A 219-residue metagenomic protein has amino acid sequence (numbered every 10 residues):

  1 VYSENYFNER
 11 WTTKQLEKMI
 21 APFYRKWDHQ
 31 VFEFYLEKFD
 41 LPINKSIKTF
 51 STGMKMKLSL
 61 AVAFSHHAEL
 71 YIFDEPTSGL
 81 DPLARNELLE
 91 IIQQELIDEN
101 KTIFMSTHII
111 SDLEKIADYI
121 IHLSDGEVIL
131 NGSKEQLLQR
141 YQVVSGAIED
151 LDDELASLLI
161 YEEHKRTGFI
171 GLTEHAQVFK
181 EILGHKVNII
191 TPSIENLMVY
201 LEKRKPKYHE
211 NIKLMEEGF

Functional and structural regions predicted by a protein language model:
Y2-L58: ABC-family P-loop ATPase nucleotide-binding domains
H67: Conserved catalytic motifs of ABC-family nucleotide-binding domains
Y71-E75: Catalytic Walker B motif of ABC-type/P-loop ATPase nucleotide-binding domains
T77-S78, I110: Short loop immediately C-terminal to the Walker-B catalytic DE motif in ABC-type ATPase nucleotide-binding domains
P82-A84: Helix N-cap at the start of a conserved alpha-helix in ABC-type nucleotide-binding domains
L89, Q93-T173: ABC transporter nucleotide-binding domain
L159, K165-F219: C-terminal coupling/interaction segments
